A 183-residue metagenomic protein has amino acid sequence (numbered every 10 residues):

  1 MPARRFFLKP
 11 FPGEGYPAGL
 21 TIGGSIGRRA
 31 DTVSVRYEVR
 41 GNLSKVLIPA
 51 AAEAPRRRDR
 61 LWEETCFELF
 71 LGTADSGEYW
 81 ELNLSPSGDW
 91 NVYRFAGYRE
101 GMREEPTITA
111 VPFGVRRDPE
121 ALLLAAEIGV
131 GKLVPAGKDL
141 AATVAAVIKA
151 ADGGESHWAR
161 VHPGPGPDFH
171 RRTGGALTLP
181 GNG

Functional and structural regions predicted by a protein language model:
M1-A50, R58-R60, R160-G183: Order/disorder boundary and secretion-linked terminal/linker segments
A3, R58-E68, T73-Y79, A136-G183: Acidic/polar low-complexity flexible segments
I22-G24, V35-Y37, F67, L124-A126 (+1 more regions): Hydrophobic residues positioned within well-ordered beta-strands of beta-sheet architectures
I22-R28, T109-R117: Short amphipathic beta-strand and strand-loop transition segments with alternating hydrophobic
I26-R28, V39-L43, T73, G88 (+2 more regions): Beta-strand elements of well-folded, non-transmembrane domains
A30-R36, Y79, P119-L123: A generic structural signal for beta-strand entry/edge sites
P55-V111: Extracellular/luminal beta-rich ligand-recognition and adhesion surfaces characterized by aromatic-Gly/Pro-enriched
D118-L133: Localized edge beta-strand/strand-to-loop motifs within extracellular or lumenal beta-rich domains
